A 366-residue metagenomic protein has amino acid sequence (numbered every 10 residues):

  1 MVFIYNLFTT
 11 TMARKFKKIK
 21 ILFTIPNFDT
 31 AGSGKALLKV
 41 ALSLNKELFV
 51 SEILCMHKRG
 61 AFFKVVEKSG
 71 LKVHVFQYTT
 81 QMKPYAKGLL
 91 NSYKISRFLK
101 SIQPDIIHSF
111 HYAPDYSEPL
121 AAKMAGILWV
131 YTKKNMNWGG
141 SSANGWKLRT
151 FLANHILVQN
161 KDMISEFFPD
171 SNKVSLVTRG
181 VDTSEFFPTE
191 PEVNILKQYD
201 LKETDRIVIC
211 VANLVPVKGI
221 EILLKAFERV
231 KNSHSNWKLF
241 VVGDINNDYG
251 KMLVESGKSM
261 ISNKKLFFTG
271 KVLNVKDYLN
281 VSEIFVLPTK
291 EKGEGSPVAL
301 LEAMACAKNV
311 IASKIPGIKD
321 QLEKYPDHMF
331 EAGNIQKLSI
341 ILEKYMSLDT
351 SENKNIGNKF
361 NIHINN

Functional and structural regions predicted by a protein language model:
A31-L42, R206-R229, L239, K251-M252 (+2 more regions): A conserved mid-protein helix/loop that constitutes part of the nucleotide-sugar donor-binding site
I53-G60, V181, V211, K238-M252: Glycosyltransferase donor-sugar binding loop
C55, A305, N309-A312: Short hydrophobic beta-strand element within catalytic cores of glycosyltransferases and related nucleotide-activated
S109-D115: Short His-centered aromatic/hydrophobic patch
L128-V158, F167-P169: A conserved, positively charged/aromatic
M252-V272: Nucleotide-activated donor-binding/catalytic signature segment of Leloir-type glycosyltransferases, i.e., the conserved
N280-E294, K308: Acidic donor-binding loop of glycosyltransferase active sites
K324-Q336, E343-T350: Conserved acidic donor-binding segment of nucleotide-sugar-dependent glycosyltransferases
